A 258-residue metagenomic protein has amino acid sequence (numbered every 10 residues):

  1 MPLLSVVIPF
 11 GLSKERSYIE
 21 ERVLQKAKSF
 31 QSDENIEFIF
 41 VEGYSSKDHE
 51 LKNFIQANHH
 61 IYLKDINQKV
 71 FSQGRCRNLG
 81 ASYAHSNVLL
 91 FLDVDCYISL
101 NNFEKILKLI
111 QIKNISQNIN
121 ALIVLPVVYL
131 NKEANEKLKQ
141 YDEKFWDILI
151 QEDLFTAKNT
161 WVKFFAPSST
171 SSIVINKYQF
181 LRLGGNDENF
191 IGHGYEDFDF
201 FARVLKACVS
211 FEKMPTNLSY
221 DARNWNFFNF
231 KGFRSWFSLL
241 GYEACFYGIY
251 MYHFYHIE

Functional and structural regions predicted by a protein language model:
M1-Q25: N-proximal low-complexity "stem/linker" segments adjacent to membrane-targeting elements
E20, G192, E196-E258: C-terminal catalytic/acceptor-binding lobe
V23-I66: Acidic donor-binding segment of Leloir-type glycosyltransferases
N67-A84: Glycine-rich, basic loop-to-helix element that forms the pyrophosphate-binding segment of sugar-nucleotide handling
L89: Short aromatic/hydrophobic "clamp" motif used to bind/position activated sugar donors
C96-L109: Acidic donor-binding/catalytic loop of UDP-sugar-dependent glycosyltransferases, especially processive GT2
I119-Q140: Short beta-strand-to-loop element that shapes/binds the nucleotide-sugar donor at the catalytic cleft/hinge
D142-F165: Short, flexible, basic/aromatic active-site loop/helix in glycosyltransferases
